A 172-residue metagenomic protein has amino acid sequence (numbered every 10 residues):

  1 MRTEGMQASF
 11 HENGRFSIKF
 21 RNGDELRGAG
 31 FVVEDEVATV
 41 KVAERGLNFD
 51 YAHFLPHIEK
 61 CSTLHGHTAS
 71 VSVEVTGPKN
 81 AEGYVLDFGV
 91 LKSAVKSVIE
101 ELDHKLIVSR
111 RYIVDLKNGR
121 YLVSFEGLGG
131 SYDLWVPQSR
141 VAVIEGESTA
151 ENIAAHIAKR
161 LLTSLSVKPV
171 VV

Functional and structural regions predicted by a protein language model:
R2-V172: Charge-rich, low-complexity N-terminal segments
